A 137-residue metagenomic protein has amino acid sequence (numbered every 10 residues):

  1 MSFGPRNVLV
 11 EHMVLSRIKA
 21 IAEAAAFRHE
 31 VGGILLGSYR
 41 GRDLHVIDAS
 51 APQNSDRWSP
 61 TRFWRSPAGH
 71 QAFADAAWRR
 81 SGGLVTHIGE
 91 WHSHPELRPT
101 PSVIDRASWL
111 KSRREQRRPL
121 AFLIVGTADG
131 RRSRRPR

Functional and structural regions predicted by a protein language model:
M1-H87, E96-R137: Conserved beta-strand-loop surface patch within small alpha/beta domains used for substrate/adaptor or ligand engagement
S93: N-terminal glycine-rich phosphate/adenylate-binding segment common to multiple enzyme folds
